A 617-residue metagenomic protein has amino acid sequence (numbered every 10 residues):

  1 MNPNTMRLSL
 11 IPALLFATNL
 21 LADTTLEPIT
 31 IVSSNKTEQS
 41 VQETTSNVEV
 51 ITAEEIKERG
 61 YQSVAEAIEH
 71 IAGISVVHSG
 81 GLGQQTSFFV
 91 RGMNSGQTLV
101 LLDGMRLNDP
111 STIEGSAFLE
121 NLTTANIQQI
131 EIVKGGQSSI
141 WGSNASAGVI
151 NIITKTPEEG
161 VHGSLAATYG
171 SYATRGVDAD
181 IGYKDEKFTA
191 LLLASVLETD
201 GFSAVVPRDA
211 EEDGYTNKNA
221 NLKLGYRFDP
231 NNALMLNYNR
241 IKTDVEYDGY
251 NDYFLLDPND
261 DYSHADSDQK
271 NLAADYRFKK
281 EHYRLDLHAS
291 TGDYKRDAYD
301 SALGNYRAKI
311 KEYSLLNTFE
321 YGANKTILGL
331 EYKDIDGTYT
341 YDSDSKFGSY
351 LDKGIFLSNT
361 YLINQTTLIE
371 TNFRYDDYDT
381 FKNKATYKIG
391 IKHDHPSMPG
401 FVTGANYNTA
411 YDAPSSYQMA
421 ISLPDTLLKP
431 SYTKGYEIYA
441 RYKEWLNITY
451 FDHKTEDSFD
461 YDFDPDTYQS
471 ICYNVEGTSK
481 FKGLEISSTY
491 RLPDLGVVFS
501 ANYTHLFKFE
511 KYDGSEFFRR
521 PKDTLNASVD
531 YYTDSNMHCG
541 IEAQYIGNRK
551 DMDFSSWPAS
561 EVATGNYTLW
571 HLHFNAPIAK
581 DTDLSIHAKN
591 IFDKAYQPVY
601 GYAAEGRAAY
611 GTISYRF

Functional and structural regions predicted by a protein language model:
D23, F254-K279, Y306-K309, H395-M398 (+4 more regions): Outer-membrane beta-barrel signature, preferentially recognizing the C-terminal barrel domain of Gram-negative
P28-K57: N-terminal periplasmic "start-of-domain" segments of outer-membrane beta-barrel proteins
V64-A67, T86-F89, T98-L101, A117-L122 (+3 more regions): N-terminal periplasmic accessory domains that precede and gate Gram-negative outer-membrane beta-barrel machines
R106-K134: Short acidic/polar hinge/loop motifs at secondary-structure boundaries that mediate gating or recognition
S139, N151, E158-G160, T168 (+2 more regions): Periplasmic-side early beta-strands and strand-to-turn transitions of outer-membrane beta-barrels
R227-N231, N239, A323, I327 (+7 more regions): Structural signature of Gram-negative outer-membrane beta-barrels, strongest in the C-terminal barrel of TonB-dependent
T360-I369, V475-S555, K580-L584, F592 (+1 more regions): Gram-negative outer-membrane beta-barrel transporters
Y439-R441, E605-F617: Outer-membrane beta-barrel "beta-signal"
